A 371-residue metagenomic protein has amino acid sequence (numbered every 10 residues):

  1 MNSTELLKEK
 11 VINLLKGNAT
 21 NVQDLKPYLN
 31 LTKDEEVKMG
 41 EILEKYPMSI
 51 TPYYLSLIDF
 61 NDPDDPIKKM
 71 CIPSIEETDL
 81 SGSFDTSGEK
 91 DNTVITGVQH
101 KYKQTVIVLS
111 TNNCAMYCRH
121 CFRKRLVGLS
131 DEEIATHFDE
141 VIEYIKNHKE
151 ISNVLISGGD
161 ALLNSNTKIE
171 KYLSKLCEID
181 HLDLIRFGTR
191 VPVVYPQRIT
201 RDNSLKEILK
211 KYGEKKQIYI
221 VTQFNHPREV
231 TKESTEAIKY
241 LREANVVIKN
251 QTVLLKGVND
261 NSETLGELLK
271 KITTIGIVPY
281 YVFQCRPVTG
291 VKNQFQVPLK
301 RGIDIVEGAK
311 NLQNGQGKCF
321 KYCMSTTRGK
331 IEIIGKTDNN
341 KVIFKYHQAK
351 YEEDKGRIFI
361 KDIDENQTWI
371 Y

Functional and structural regions predicted by a protein language model:
M1-K101: Flexible, acidic/Gly-rich N-terminal and inter-domain linker regions that tether and position cofactor-handling modules
Y54, C118, Y280: Conserved, mostly hydrophobic/aromatic
D79, E132-H137: Non-heme iron-sulfur electron-transfer modules
T93-T96, V106-L109, D139-Y144: Short, charged beta->alpha transition segments
H100-I134, F187: Canonical Radical SAM [4Fe-4S] cluster-binding loop centered on the CxxxCxxC motif and its immediate flanking residues
V108-L109, H120-C121, N153-L162, L176: Conserved catalytic-core segments centered on acid/base and nucleophilic motifs
D139-N147, I151-N153, L162-Q313: Conserved AdoMet/S-adenosylmethionine-binding subsite of the radical SAM
R301-Y371: C-terminal accessory extensions appended to soluble enzyme cores
